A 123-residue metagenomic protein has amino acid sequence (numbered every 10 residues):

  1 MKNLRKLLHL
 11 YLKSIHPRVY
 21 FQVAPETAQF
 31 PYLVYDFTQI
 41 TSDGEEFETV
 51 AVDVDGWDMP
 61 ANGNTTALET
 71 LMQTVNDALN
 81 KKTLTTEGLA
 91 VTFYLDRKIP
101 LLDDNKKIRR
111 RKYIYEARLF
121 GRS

Functional and structural regions predicted by a protein language model:
M1-Y20, D36-S123: Charged, amphipathic alpha-helical segments and their flanking helix caps
A24-A28, N105: A short beta-turn/loop motif at secondary-structure boundaries
